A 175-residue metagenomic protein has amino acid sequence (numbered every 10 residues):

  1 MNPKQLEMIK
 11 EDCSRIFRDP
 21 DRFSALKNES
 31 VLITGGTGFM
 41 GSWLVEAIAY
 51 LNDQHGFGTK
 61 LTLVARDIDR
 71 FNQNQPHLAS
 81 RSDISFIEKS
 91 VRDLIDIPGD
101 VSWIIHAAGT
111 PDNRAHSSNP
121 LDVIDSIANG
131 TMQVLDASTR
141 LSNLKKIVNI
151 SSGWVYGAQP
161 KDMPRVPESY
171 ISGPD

Functional and structural regions predicted by a protein language model:
M1-W103: N-terminal Rossmann/SDR dinucleotide-binding element
A25, A108, D112-A115, S169-D175: Short glycine/proline-rich turn/loop motifs
T34, V64, I104-A108, I147-G153: SDR active-site strand-loop-helix element
W43-L44, Q73-N74, A115-H116, A158-P160: Short glycine-/acidic-enriched loop or helix-start segments at secondary-structure transitions that form or flank
I48-Y50, A79-R81, I104, L121-I124 (+1 more regions): Glycine-rich, phosphate-binding/catalytic loops in enzymes
E88-S126, A158: NAD(P)H-binding glycine-rich loop region in Rossmannoid oxidoreductase-like domains and their noncatalytic homologs
D122-A128, S172-D175: Short-chain dehydrogenase/reductase
M132-D175: Conserved Rossmann-fold NAD(P)-dependent oxidoreductase catalytic core, especially the SDR/UDP-sugar
